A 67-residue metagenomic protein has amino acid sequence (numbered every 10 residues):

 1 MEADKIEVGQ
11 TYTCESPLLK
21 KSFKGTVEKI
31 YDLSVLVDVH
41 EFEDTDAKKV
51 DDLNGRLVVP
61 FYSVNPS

Functional and structural regions predicted by a protein language model:
E2-L18: Short coil-to-beta transition motif at edge beta-strands of beta-rich domains
I6, P17, K29, D51-L53: A generic structural micro-feature
T13, K29, V59: Short, electropositive, low-hydrophobicity segments enriched in small/polar residues
K21-K29: Short beta-strand-centered aromatic/proline hotspots
I30-V35: Short, conserved beta-turn/loop elements at beta-strand boundaries and strand-helix junctions
L36-H40: Short, acidic/hydrophobic/Gly-rich beta-strand patch recurrent on exposed beta strands that often constitutes part
E43-S67: Intrinsically disordered, low-complexity, charged/polar segments
